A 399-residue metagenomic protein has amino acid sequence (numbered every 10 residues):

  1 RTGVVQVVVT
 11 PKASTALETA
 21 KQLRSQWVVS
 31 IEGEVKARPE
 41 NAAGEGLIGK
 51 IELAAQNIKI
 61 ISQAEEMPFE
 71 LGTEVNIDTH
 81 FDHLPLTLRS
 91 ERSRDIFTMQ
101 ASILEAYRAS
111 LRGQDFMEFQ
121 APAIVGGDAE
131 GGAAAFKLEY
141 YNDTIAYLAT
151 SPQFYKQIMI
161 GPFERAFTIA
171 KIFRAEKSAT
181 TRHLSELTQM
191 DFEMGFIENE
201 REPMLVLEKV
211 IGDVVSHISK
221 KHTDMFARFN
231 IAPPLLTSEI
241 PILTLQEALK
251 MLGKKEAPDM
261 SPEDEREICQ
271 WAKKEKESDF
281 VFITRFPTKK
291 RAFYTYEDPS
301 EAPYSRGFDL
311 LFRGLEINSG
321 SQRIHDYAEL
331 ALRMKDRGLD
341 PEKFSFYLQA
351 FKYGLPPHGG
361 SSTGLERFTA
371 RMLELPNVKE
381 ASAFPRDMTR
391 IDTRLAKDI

Functional and structural regions predicted by a protein language model:
R1-G195, A370: Class II aminoacyl-tRNA synthetase-like tRNA-binding/catalytic domains
Q22, E198-E208: Well-ordered alpha/beta subsegment
I31-G33, A37, S62, Y107-S110 (+6 more regions): A generic secondary-structure signal for well-formed alpha-helical elements
G33, T237, K250, S361 (+2 more regions): NTP/phosphate- and nucleic-acid-binding module
I96-M99, I231-T237, N318: Extended, non-catalytic structural segments that build the interaction scaffolds of large macromolecular assemblies
Q100, L104, R108, R112 (+3 more regions): Hydrophobic face of alpha-helices
A129-E130, A134-A135, K209-R313, R337-F346 (+2 more regions): Metal-assisted phosphate- and nucleotidyl-transfer catalytic regions
L148, G161-K171, L184-N199, I218 (+1 more regions): TRNA-recognition modules of translation machinery and tRNA-sensing kinases, especially anticodon-binding
